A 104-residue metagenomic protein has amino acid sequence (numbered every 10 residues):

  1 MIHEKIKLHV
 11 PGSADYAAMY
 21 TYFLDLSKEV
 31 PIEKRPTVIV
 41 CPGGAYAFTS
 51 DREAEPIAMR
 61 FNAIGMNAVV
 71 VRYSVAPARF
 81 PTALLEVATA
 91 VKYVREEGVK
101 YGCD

Functional and structural regions predicted by a protein language model:
M1-E33, F80: N-terminal cap/lid segment of alpha/beta-hydrolase-fold proteins
I32, S50-V69: Short amphipathic alpha-helix adjacent to the substrate-entry channel of hydrolases
K34-G43: Short beta-strand element of the alpha/beta-hydrolase
A45, V75-P77: Alpha/beta-hydrolase active-site loop signature
A45-F48, A68, Y93: Serine-hydrolase catalytic-loop signature spanning alpha/beta hydrolases and amidase-signature enzymes
R60, E86-Y93: Structural preference for long, well-ordered alpha-helical segments within the folded cores of structured domains
K92-D104: Gly/Ser-rich "nucleophile elbow"/oxyanion-hole loop immediately N-terminal to the catalytic nucleophile in hydrolases
